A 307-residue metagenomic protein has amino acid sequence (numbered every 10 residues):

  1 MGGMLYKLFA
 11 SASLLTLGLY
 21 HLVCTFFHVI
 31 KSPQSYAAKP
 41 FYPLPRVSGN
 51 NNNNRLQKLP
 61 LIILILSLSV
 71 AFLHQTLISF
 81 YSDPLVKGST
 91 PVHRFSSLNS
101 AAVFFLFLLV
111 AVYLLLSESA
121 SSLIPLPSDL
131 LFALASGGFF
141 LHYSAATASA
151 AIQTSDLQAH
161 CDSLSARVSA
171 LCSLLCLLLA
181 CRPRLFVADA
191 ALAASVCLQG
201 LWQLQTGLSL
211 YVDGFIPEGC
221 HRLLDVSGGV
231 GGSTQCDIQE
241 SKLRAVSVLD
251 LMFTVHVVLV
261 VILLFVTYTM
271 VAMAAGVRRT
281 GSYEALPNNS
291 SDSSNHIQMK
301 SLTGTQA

Functional and structural regions predicted by a protein language model:
M1-L5, A37-L59, P84-N99, S149-S163 (+1 more regions): Juxtamembrane membrane-interface segments at transmembrane-helix boundaries in membrane proteins
L8-L22, L61-H74, S97-Y113, D129-A148 (+4 more regions): Hydrophobic alpha-helical cores of multi-pass transmembrane domains in eukaryotic membrane proteins
A10, S32-E118: Eukaryotic helix-linker segments that join adjacent hydrophobic helices
L19-P33, Y211, V261-E284: Transmembrane-helix exit/juxtamembrane "anchor" motif
L19-Y36, T76-P84, L208-E218: Juxtamembrane interfacial secondary-structure elements that flank transmembrane helices in multi-pass membrane proteins
Y20, F27, L115-S117, L178-P183 (+1 more regions): Structural signal for the C-terminal ends of transmembrane alpha-helices and the immediately following loop
Y36-S48, L224-Q235, R278-A307: Non-transmembrane, juxtamembrane loop and terminal tail segments of multi-pass eukaryotic membrane proteins
P125-S128, F132-A135, A145, L157-T234 (+2 more regions): Eukaryotic polytopic
